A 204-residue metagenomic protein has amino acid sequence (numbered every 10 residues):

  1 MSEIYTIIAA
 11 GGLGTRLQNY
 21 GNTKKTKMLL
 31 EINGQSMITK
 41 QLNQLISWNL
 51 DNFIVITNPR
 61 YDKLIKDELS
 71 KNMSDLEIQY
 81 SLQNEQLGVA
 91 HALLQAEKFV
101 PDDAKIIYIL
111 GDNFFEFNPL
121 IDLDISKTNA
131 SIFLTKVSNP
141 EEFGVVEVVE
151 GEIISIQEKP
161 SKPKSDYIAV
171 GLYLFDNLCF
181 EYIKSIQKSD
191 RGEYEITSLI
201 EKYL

Functional and structural regions predicted by a protein language model:
M1-I8, R16-N22, Q35-Y108, P119-L120: Conserved N-terminal catalytic core of the sugar/cofactor nucleotidyltransferase
I7-G11, M28-E31: A conserved hydrophobic helix/loop-capping motif in glycosyltransferases and polysaccharide synthases
G12, R60, N177-L178: Alpha-helix/helix-capping structural signal
L29, V146-V148: A structural signal for short hydrophobic beta-strand segments in well-ordered beta-sheet cores
T57, V148, L174-F175: A conserved hydrophobic position in a structured secondary element of the catalytic/binding core that shapes
G111-F114: The conserved acidic donor/metal-binding loop of glycosyltransferases
F117-E142: Conserved donor-nucleotide/metal-binding helix-loop-beta segment in metal-dependent transferases, i.e., the alpha-helix
L123-I125, E152-L204: Catalytic-core segments of class I nucleotidyltransferases/pyrophosphorylases that form NMP-activated intermediates
